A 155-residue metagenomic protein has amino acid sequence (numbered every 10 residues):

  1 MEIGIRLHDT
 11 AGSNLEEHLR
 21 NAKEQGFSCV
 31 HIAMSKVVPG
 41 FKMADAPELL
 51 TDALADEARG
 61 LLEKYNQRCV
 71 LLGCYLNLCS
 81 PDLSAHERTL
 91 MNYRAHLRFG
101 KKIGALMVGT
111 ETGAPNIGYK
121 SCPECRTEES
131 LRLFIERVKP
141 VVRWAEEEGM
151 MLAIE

Functional and structural regions predicted by a protein language model:
M1-I3, L62-E63: N-terminal amphipathic alpha-helix/helix-capping segment at the start of soluble metabolic enzymes
E2-L7, V30-I32, C69-C74, V108-T110 (+1 more regions): Hydrophobic faces of well-ordered beta-strands that scaffold small-molecule active sites in alpha/beta enzyme cores
L7-L15: Short polar catalytic/cofactor-binding loops
D9-T10, L50, R88, L133: Residues that cap or flank secondary-structure elements
L15-V38, I103-M107: Catalytic domains of carbohydrate-active enzymes, especially glycoside hydrolases
E16-H18, D56-Y65, L78-E155: Active-site acidic/histidine proton-transfer and metal-coordination neighborhood in alpha/beta enzyme cores
H31-E57, T112-K120: Glycine-rich, proline-tolerant flexible connector loops at the mouths of alpha/beta enzymes
P39-D45, G73-P81: Glycine-/proline-rich flexible loop or hinge segments
